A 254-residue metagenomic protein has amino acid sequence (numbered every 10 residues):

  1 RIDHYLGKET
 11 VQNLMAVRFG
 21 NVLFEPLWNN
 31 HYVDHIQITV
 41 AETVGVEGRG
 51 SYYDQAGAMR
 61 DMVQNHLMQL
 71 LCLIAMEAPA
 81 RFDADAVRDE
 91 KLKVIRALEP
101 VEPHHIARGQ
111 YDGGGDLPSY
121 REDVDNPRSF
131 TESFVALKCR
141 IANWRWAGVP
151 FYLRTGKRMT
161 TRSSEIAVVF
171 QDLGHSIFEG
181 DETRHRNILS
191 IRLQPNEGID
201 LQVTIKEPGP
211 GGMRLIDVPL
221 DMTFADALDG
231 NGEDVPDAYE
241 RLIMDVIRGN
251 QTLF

Functional and structural regions predicted by a protein language model:
R1-F254: Secretory/organelle targeting and membrane-embedding segments
